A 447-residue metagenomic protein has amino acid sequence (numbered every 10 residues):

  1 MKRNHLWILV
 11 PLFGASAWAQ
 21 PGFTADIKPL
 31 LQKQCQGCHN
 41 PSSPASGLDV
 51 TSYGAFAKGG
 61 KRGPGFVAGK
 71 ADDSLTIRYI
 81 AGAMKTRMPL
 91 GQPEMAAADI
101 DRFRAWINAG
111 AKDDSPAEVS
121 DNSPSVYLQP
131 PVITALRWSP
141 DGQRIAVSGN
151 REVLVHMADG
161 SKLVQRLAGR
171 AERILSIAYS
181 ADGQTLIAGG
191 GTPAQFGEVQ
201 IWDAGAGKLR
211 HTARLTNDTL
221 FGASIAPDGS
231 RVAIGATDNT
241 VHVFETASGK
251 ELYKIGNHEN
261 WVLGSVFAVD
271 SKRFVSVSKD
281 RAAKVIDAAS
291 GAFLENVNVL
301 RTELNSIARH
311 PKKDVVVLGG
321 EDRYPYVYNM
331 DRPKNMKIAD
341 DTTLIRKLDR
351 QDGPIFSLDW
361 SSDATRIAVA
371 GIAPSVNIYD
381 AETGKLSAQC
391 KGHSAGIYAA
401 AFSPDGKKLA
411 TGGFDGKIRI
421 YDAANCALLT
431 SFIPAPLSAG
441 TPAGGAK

Functional and structural regions predicted by a protein language model:
M1-N4: Positively charged n-region of N-terminal signal peptides that target proteins for export
W7-S16: Bacterial N-terminal signal peptides
W18-P140, G149-N150: Aromatic- and Gly/Pro-enriched helix-to-coil junctions and flexible linker segments
D114-K447: WD40-repeat beta-propeller superdomains and closely related acidic/aromatic-rich repeat-like regions
